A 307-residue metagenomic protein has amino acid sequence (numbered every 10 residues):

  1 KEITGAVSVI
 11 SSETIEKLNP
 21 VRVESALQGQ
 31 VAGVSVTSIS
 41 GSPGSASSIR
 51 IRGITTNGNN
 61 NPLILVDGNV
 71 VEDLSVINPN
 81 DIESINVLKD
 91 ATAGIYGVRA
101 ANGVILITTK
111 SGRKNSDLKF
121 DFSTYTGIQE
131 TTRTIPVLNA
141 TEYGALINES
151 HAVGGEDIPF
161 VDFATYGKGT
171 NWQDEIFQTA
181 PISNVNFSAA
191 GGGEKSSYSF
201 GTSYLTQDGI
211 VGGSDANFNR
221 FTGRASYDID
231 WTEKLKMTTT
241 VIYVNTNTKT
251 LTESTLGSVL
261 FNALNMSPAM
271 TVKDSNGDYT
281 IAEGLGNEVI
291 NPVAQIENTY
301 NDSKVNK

Functional and structural regions predicted by a protein language model:
K1-A225, W231, K236-T238: Short, small/polar-rich motifs associated with maturation and membrane association, primarily at protein termini
K1-S8, T271, Y300, K307: Short intrinsically disordered, low-complexity coil segments enriched in acidic
S45, I107, I281, E288-I290: Intrinsically disordered, low-complexity, compositionally biased regions/tails
V76-N78, G286-V289: A short, sequence-level motif marking secondary-structure junctions
E130-G154, V244-L285: A surface-exposed, glycine/aromatic-enriched loop/edge motif typical of exported proteins
I135-V137, D162, N171-Q178, G213 (+2 more regions): Extracellular/periplasm-exposed beta-strand and loop segments of Gram-negative cell-envelope proteins, dominated by
G209-R220, R224, D230, I242-V244 (+3 more regions): Small-side-chain secondary-structure face that scaffolds active or pore-lining regions
